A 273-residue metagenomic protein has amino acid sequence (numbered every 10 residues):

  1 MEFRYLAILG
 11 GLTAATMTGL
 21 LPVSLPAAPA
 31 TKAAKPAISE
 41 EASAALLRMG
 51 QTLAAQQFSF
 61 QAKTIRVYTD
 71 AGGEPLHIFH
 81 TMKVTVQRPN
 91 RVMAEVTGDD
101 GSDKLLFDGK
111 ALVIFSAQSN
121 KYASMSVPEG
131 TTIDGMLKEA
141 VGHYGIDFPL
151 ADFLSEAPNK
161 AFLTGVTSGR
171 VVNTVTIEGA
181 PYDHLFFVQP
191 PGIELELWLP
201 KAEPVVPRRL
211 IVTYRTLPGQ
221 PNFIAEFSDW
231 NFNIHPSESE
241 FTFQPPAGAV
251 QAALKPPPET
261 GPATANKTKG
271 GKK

Functional and structural regions predicted by a protein language model:
M1-T13: Bacterial N-terminal signal peptides that target proteins for export
T18-T31: Signal peptide processing junction and immediate N-terminal pro/mature segment of secreted/exported proteins
A28-A30, E40, L47, K63 (+4 more regions): Gly/Pro-enriched, hydrophobic low-complexity segments that function as extracytoplasmic propeptides/linkers
A30-L47, Q51-A54, S59, Y68 (+7 more regions): Flexible, processing/modification-adjacent segments and terminal tails in exported/periplasmic/extracellular proteins
Q56-T64, H80-V96, D103-L105, L112 (+2 more regions): One face of beta-strands
V67-D70, L217: Sequence/structural signature of outer-membrane beta-barrel proteins
L76-I78: Surface-exposed strand-loop-strand hairpins of Gram-negative outer-membrane beta-barrel proteins
T85-F148, G219-F223: An acidic-aromatic
